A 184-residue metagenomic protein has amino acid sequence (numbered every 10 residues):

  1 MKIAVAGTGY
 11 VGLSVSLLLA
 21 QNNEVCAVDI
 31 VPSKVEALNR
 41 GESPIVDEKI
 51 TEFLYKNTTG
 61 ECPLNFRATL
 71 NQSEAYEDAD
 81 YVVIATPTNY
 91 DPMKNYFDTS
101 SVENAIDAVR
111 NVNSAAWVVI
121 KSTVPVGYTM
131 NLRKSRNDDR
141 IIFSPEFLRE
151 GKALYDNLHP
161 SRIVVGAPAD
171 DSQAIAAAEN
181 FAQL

Functional and structural regions predicted by a protein language model:
M1-P44: NAD(P)+-binding Rossmann beta1-loop-alpha1 motif at the extreme N-terminus of oxidoreductases
K49-A79: A structured beta-alpha segment of the ubiquitous adenosine-cofactor-binding alpha/beta core
E77-Y81, S114-A116: Short acidic/histidine-rich motifs immediately flanking catalytic phosphotransfer sites in two-component signaling
V82-I84, I120, V165: Redox-cofactor binding/interface segments in oxidoreductases and associated redox assembly factors
T86-T88, T123, A169: Short glycine-/small-residue-rich Rossmann-like dinucleotide-binding loops
Y90-A153: Rossmann-like NAD(P)(H) cofactor-binding subdomain of soluble oxidoreductases
N131-I142, R149-L184: Internal alpha-helical scaffold of NAD(P)-dependent oxidoreductase catalytic cores
